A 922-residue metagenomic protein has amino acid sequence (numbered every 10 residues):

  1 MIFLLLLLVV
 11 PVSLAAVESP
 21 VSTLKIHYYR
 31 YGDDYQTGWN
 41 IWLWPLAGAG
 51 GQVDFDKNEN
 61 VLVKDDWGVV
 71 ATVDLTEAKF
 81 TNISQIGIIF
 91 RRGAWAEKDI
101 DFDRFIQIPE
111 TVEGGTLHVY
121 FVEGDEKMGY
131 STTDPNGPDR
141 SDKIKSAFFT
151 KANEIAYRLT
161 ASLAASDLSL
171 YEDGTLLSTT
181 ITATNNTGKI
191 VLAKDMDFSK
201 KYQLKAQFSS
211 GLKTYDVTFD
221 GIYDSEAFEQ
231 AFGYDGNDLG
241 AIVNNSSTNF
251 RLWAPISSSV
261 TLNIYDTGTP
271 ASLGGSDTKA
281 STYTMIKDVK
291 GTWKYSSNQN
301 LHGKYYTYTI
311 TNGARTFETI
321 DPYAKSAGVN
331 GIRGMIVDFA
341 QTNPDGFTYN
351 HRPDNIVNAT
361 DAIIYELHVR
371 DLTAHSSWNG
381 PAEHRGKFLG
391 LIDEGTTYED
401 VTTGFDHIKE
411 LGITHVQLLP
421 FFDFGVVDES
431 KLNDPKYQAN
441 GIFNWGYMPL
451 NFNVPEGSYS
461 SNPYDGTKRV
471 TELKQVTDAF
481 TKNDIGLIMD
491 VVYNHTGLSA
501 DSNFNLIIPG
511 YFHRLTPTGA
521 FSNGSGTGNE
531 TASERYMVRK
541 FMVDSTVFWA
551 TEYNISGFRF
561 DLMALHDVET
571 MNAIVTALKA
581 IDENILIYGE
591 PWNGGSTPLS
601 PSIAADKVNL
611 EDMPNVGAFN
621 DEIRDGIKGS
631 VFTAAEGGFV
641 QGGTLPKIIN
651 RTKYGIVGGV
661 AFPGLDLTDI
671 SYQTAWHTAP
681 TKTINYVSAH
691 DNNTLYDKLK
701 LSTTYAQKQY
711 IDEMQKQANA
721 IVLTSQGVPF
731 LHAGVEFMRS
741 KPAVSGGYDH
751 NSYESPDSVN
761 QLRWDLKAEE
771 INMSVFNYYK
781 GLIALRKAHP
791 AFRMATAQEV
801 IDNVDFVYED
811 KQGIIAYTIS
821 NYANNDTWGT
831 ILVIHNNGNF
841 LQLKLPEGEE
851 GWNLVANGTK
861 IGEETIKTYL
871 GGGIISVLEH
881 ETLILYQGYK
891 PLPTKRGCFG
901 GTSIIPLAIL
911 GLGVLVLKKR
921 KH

Functional and structural regions predicted by a protein language model:
A16-D34, V63-W67, A71-K151, T187 (+5 more regions): The feature marks proteins involved in alpha-glucan
T37-A47, T160-T179, S258-A280: Short, surface-exposed alpha-helix to beta-strand junction/turn motifs within ectodomains of secreted and cell-envelope
I242-S258, D805-P846: Carbohydrate-binding surface patches
H302-K304, K867-P893: C-terminal beta-strand-rich structural cap/linker in extracellular carbohydrate-active enzymes
G334-Q341, V575-T576, A580, N584-M738 (+6 more regions): Conserved alpha/beta catalytic core and glycan-binding cleft of carbohydrate-active enzymes
R370-Y553, H566-D582, L586, P598: Substrate-binding/active-site clefts of carbohydrate-active enzymes
T668, G727, L731-V744, Q761 (+1 more regions): Glycan-recognition and catalytic regions of carbohydrate-active enzymes
S903-K919: A cross-kingdom C-terminal cell-surface attachment/processing module
